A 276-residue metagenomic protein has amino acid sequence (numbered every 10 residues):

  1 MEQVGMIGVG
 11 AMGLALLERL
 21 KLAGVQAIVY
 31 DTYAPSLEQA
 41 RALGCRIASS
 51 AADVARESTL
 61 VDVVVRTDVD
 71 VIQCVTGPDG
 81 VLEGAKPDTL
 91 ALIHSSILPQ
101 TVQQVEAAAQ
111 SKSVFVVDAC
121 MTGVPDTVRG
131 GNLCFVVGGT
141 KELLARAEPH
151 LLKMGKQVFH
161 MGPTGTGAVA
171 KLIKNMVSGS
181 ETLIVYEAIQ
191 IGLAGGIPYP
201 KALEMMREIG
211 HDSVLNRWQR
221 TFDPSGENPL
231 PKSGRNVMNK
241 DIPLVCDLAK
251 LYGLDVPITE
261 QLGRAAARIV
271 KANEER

Functional and structural regions predicted by a protein language model:
M1-V64, P125: NAD(P)+-binding Rossmann beta1-loop-alpha1 motif at the extreme N-terminus of oxidoreductases
V4, S96-N175: Rossmann-fold dinucleotide-binding core
A27, I47, F115-V117, V158 (+2 more regions): Hydrophobic beta-strand scaffold residues
A51-V63, T67-F115: Rossmann-fold NAD(P) dinucleotide-binding segment
T166-D255, Q261-R276: Helical "substrate-binding/catalytic lid" subdomain of Rossmann-like NAD(P)-dependent dehydrogenases/reductases
